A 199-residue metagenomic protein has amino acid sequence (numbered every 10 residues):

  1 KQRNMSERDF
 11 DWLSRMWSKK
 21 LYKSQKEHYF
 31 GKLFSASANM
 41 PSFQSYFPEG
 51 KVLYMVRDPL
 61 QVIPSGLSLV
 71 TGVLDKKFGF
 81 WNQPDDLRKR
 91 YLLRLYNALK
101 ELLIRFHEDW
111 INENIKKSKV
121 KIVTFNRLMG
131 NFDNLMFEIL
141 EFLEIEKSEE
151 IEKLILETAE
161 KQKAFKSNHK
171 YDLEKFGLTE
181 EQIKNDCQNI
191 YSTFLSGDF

Functional and structural regions predicted by a protein language model:
K1-F10, L21, H28-Y29, L67-I122 (+1 more regions): PAPS-dependent sulfotransferases, especially Golgi type II membrane carbohydrate sulfotransferases
D11, P41, R57-L60, D133 (+1 more regions): Non-catalytic, well-ordered alpha-helical scaffold segments
K20-E49: Flexible, glycine/threonine-enriched loop-and-boundary segments that flank and lead into catalytic domains of large
F30-F34, V56, F125: Short His-Asn-centered micro-motif
A36, M55, P59, L99-L102 (+1 more regions): Hydrophobic alpha-helical segments and helix-packing faces
A38-N39, Q61-S65, M129-F132: Short catalytic/ligand-binding loop motif for oxyanion handling, primarily in non-cytosolic enzymes, centered on
S42-S68: Conserved phosphate-donor/acceptor-positioning beta-strand/loop module used by diverse small-molecule
